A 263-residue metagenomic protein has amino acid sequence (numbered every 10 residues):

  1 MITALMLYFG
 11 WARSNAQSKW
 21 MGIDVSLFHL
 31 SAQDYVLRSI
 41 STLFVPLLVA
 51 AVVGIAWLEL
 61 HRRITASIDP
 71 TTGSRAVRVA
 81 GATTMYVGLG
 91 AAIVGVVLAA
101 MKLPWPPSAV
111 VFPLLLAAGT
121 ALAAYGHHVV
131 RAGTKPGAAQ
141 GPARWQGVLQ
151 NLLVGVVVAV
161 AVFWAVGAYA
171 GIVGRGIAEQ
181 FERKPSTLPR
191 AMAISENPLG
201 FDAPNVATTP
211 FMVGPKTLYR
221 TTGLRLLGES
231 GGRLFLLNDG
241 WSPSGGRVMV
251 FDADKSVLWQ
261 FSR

Functional and structural regions predicted by a protein language model:
M1-G133: Hydrophobic alpha-helical segments
I2, A170-G174, W241: Generic hydrophobic, helix-prone segments enriched in Leu/Val/Ile
A4, R183, A193-S195: Solvent-exposed interaction surfaces and binding hotspots enriched for charged
A50-A66, A139-V157, A207-T221: Alpha-helical membrane-embedding segments and immediately adjacent membrane-interface amphipathic helices
P113-A159: Cytosolic-side transmembrane helix boundary signature
A139-S186: Internal/C-terminal transmembrane anchor helices
L188-R190, I194-R263: Extracytosolic and intramembrane catalytic regions of membrane-associated proteins in envelope/secretory systems
